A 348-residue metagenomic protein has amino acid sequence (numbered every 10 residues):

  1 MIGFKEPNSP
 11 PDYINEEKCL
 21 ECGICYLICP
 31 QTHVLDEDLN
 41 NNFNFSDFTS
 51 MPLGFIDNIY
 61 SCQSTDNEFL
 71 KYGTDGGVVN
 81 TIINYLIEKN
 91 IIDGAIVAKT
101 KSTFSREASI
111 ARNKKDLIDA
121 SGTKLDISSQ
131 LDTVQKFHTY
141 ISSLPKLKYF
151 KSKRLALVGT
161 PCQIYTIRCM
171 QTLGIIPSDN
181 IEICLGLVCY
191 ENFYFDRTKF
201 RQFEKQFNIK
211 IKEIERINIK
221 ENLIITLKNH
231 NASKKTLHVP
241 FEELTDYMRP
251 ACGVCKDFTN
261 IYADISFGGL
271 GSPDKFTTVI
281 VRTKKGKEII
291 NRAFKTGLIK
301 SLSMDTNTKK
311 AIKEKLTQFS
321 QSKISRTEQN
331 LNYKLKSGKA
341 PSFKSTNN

Functional and structural regions predicted by a protein language model:
M1, C19-C25, C29, C162 (+1 more regions): Short cysteine clusters
M1-I14, I24-N44, N260, I265: Iron-sulfur cluster-binding cysteine motifs and their immediate structural context in ferredoxin-like electron-transfer
N8-E17, D66-L70: A short N-terminal beta->alpha junction/helix N-cap motif
D12-K18, C22, T245-M248: Residue-level signal for mature regions of secreted extracellular proteins and peptides
L39-N348: Iron-sulfur-associated redox domains of electron-transfer enzymes in respiratory and anaerobic energy metabolism
